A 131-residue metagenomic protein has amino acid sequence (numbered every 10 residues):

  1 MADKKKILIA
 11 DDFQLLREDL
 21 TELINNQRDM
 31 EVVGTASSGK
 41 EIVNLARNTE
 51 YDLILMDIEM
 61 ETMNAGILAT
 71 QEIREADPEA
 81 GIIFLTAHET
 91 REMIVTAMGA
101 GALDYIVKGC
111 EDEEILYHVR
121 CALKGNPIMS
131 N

Functional and structural regions predicted by a protein language model:
A10-D11, A36, I54: Conserved sequence signature across two-component system core domains
D12, L85-E89, G109-C110: Conserved active-site segment of CheY-like receiver
Q14-G34: Two-component/phosphorelay signaling modules centered on CheY-like receiver
E41-N44, I67-E79: Short amphipathic alpha-helix used as the core "switch/output" element in two-component signaling
T49-L55: Active-site beta3 strand of CheY-like receiver
D57-I58, T86: Active-site residues of response regulator receiver
E92, C110-L123, P127: C-terminal output helix
